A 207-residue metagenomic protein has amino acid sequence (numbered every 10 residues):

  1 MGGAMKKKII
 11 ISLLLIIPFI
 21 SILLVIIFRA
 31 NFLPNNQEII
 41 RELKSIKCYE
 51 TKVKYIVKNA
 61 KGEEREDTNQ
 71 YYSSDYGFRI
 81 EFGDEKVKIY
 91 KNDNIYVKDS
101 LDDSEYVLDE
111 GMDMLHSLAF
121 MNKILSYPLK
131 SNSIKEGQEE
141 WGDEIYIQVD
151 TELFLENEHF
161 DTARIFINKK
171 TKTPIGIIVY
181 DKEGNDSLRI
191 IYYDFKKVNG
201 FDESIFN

Functional and structural regions predicted by a protein language model:
G2-T68, Y72-S74, I205-N207: N-terminal leader/targeting segments and the immediate start of mature chains
I26-E38, E42-S45, N94-N157: Flexible, processing/modification-adjacent segments and terminal tails in exported/periplasmic/extracellular proteins
R41-E42, T68-S73, K86-I89, N132-E140 (+1 more regions): Short, exposed beta-strand/loop patches in secreted or surface proteins that constitute
S45-C48, Q70-R79, Y90-I95, G142 (+2 more regions): Short, solvent-exposed coil/turn segments at beta-strand boundaries
K54-V57, E81-D84, V97-L101, L153 (+1 more regions): Beta-turn initiation residues at beta-strand->coil junctions
K61-E63, D84-V87, N157-E158, G184-N185: Solvent-exposed loop/turn segments connecting transmembrane beta-strands in outer-membrane beta-barrel proteins
T68-A119, L188: An acidic-aromatic
E139-N207: Gly/Pro-enriched, hydrophobic low-complexity segments that function as extracytoplasmic propeptides/linkers
